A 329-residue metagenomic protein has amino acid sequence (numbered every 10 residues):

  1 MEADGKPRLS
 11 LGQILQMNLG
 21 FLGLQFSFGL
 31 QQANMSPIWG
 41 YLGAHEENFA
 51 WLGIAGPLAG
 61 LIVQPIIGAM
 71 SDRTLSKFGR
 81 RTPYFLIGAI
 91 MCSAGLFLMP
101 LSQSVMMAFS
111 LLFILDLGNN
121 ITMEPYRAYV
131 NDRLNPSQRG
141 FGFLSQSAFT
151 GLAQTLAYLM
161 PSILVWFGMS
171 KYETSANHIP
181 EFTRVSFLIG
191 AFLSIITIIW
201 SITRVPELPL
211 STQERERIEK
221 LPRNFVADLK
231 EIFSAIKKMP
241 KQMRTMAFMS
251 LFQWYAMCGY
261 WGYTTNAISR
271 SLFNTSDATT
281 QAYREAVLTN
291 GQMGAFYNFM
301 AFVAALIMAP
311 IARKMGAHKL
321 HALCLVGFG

Functional and structural regions predicted by a protein language model:
M1-G12, Q103-S110, I121-Y126, R133-G259: Intracellular loop-helix junctions on the cytosolic face of multi-pass helical membrane proteins
E2-A59, R244-M249, Q253-A278: Helix-loop boundary and gating motifs at the non-cytosolic
L24, F28, I114-Y126: Core transmembrane helices of Major Facilitator Superfamily
H45-P57, E181-V185, N274-F299: Loop-to-transmembrane helix entry
I62-F78, V303-A317: Helix-to-loop junctions at the C-terminal end of transmembrane segments in multipass secondary transporters
G79, P83-F85, S186, A317-L323: Juxtamembrane helix-start motifs in multi-pass secondary transporters
P83-S104, V326-G329: C-terminal ends and interior cores of transmembrane alpha-helices in multi-pass membrane transporters/permeases
